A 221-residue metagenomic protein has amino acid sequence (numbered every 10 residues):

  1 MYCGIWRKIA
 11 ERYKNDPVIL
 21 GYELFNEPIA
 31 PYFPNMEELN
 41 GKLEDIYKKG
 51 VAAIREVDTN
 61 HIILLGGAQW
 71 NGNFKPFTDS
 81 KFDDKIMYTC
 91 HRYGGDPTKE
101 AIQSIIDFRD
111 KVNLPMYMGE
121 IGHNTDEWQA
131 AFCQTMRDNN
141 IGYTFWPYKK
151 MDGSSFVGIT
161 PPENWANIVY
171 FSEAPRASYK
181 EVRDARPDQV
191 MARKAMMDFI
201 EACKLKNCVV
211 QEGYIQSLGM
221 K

Functional and structural regions predicted by a protein language model:
M1-K150, S155-S172: Extracellular glycoside hydrolase catalytic/binding regions
T135, N139-K221: Extended, alpha-helix-rich binding/interface surfaces that flank or overlap catalytic cores and mediate recognition
